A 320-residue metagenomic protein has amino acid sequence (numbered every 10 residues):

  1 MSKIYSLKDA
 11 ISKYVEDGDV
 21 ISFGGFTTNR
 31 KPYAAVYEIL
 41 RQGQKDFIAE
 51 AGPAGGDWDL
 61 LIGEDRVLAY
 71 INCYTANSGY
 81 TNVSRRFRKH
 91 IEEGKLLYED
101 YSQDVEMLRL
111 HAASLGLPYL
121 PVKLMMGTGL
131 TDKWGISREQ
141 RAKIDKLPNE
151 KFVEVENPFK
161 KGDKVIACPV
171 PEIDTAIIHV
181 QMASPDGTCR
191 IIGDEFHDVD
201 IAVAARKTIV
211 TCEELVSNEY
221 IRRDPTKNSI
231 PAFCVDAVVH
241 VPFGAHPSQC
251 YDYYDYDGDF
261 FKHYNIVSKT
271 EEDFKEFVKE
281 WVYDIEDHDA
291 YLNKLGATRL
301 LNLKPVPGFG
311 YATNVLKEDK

Functional and structural regions predicted by a protein language model:
M1-K320: Conserved alpha/beta enzyme-core scaffold
